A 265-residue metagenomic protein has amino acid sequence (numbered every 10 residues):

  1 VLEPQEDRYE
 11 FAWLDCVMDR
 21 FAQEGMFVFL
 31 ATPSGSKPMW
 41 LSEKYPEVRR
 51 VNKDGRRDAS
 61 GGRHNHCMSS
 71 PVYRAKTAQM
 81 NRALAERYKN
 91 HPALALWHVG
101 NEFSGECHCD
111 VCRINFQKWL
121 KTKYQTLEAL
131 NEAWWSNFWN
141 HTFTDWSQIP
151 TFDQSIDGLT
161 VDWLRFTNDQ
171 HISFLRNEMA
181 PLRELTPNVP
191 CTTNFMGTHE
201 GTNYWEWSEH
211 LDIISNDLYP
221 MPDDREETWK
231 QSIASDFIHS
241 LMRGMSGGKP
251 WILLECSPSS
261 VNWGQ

Functional and structural regions predicted by a protein language model:
V1, L30-S34, V99-N101, T193-F195 (+2 more regions): A cross-domain feature marking catalytic cores of carbohydrate-active enzymes and several ubiquitous metabolic/repair
V1-A59, N81-A85, I172-T186: Aromatic-lined substrate-binding rim segments of carbohydrate-active enzymes
V1-E3, H199-E200, S260-W263: Short, solvent-exposed loop/turn segments at secondary-structure junctions
C16-G25, A85-P92, Y204-E209, M242-G248: Acidic (Asp/Glu)-rich catalytic clusters
S42-K44, D54-D224, T228-F237: Polysaccharide-binding and catalytic clefts of secreted carbohydrate-active enzymes
Y219-P222, T228-Q265: Carbohydrate-binding surfaces of carbohydrate-active enzymes
